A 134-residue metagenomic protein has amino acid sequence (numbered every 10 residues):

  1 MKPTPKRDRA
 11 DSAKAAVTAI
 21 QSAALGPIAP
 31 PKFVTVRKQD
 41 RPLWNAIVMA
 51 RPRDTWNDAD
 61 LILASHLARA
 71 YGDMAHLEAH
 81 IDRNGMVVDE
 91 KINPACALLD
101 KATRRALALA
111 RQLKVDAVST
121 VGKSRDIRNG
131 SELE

Functional and structural regions predicted by a protein language model:
M1-N45, S119-E134: Arg/Lys-rich, low-complexity, intrinsically disordered N-terminal tails that contact nucleic acids
P27, V34-L43, D58-D60, D89 (+3 more regions): Non-transmembrane, interaction-prone segments in cytosolic or luminal domains
P30-N84: An amphipathic, hydrophobic-aromatic interaction surface with interspersed Lys/Arg that forms lipid/phosphate-bearing
S65-R128, E132-E134: Amphipathic alpha-helical protein-protein interaction segments
